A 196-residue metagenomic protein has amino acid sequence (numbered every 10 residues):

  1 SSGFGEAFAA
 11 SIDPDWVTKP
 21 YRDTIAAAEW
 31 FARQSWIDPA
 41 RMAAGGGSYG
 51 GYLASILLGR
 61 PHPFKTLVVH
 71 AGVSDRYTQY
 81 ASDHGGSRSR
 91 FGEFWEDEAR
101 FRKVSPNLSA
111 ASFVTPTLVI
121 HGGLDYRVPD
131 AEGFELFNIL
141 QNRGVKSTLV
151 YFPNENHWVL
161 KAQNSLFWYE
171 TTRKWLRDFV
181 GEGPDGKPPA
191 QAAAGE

Functional and structural regions predicted by a protein language model:
S1-E196: Active-site-proximal cap/loop segments of hydrolase catalytic domains
